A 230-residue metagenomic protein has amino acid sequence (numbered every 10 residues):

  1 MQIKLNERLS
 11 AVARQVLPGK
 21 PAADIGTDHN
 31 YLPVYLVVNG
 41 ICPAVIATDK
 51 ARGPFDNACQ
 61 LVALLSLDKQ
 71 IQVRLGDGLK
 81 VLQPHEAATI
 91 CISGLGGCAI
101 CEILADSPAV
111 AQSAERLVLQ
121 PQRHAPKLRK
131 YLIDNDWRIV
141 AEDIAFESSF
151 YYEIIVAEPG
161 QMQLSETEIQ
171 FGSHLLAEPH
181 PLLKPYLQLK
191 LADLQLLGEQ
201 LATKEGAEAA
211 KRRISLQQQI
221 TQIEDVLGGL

Functional and structural regions predicted by a protein language model:
M1-K20, V34: S-adenosyl-L-methionine
Q2-L5, E86, C98-L230: Class I S-adenosyl-L-methionine
A11-P18, V81-P84, A109: Glycine-rich helix-loop-beta junction characteristic of Rossmann-like nucleotide cofactor-binding loops
G19-D28: Conserved class I S-adenosyl-L-methionine
H29-C42: Conserved SAM-binding loop of SAM-dependent methyltransferases across substrates and taxa, primarily the Class I
A44-D49: Conserved SAM-binding motif I beta-strand of class I
R52-H85: S-adenosyl-L-methionine
E86-G94: Short SAM/SAH-binding signature in class I
